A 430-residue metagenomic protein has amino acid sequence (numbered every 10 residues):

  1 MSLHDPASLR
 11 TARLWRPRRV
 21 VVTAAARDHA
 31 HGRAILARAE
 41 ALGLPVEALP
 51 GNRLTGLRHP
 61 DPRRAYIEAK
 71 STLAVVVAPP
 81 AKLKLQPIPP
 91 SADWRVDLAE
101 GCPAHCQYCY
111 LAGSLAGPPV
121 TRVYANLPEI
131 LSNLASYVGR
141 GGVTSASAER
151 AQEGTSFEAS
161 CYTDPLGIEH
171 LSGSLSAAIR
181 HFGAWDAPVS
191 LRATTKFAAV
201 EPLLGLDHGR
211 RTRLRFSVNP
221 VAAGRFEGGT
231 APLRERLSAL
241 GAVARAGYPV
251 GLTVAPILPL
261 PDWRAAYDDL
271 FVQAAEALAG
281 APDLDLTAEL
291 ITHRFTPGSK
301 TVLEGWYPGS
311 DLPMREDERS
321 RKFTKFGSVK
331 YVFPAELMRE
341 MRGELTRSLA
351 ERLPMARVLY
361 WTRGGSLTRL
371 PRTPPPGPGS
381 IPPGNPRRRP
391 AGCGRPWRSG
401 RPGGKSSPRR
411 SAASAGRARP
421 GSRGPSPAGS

Functional and structural regions predicted by a protein language model:
M1-A92: Flexible, acidic/Gly-rich N-terminal and inter-domain linker regions that tether and position cofactor-handling modules
M1-G32, A275-S430: Auxiliary Fe-S-binding modules of radical SAM enzymes
V76-I88, L111-R215: Conserved Radical SAM active-site core
D97-S114: Local cysteine-cluster metal-coordination motifs and their immediate loop/turn environment, predominantly Fe-S cluster
A159-I168, A198-E201, T212-T230, P256-P261 (+2 more regions): Conserved radical SAM core fold
T230-V243: Glycine-rich S-adenosyl-L-methionine
A244-V254: A conserved active-site cap/scaffold subdomain adjacent to cofactor or substrate pockets
D262-E276: Catalytic cores of alpha/beta
